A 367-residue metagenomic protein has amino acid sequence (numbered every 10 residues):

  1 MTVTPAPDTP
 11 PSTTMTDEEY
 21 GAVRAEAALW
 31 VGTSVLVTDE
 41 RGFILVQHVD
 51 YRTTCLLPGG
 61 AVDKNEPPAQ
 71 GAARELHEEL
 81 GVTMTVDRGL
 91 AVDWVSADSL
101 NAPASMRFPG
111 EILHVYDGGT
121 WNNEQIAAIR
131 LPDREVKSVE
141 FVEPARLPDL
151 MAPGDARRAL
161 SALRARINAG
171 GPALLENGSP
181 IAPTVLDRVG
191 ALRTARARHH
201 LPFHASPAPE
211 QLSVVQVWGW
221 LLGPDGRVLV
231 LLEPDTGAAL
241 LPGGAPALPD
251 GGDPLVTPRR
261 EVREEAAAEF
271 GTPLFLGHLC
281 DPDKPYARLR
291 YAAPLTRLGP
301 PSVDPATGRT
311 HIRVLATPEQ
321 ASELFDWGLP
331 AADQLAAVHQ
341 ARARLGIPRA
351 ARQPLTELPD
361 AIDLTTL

Functional and structural regions predicted by a protein language model:
T2, T53-T54, L131-V189, A306-L367: Nudix hydrolase/Nudix homology domain
T2-L36, A173-W218: Acidic, metal-coordinating catalytic segment for phosphate/diphosphate chemistry, firing primarily on the Nudix
A25-W30, D39, V49, F108-G110 (+6 more regions): A generic fold-level signal
W30, R52, L57, M84 (+6 more regions): Short connector loops at helix/strand junctions that flank enzyme active sites, especially segments positioning acidic
G32-S34, I44, Q216-W218, R227-V228 (+1 more regions): Short glycine-rich loop/turn motifs
V37, V46, G118, F141 (+3 more regions): Conserved hydrophobic "DFG−1" position in protein kinase catalytic cores
D39-E78, L222-E264: Conserved Nudix-box catalytic region and its N-terminal flanking loop in Nudix hydrolases and closely related
V62-T85, D93-D155, A247-D333: Unchanged
